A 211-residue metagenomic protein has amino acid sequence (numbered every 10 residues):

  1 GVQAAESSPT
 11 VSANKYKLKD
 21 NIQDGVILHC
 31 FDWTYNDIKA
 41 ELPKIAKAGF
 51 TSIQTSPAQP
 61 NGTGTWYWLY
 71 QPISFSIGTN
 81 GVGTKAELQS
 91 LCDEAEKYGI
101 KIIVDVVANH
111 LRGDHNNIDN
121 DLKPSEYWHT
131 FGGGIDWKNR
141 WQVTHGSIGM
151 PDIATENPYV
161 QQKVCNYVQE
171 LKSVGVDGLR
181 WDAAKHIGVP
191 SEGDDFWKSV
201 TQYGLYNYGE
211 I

Functional and structural regions predicted by a protein language model:
G1-S7: Sec-dependent, cleavable N-terminal signal peptides
S8-A40, K47-V174, S191-I211: Substrate-binding/active-site clefts of carbohydrate-active enzymes
I27-H29, G178-A184: Short catalytic-loop micro-motif centered on adjacent basic/acidic residues
S56, D182, I187: Conserved residues at the C-terminal ends of beta-strands
